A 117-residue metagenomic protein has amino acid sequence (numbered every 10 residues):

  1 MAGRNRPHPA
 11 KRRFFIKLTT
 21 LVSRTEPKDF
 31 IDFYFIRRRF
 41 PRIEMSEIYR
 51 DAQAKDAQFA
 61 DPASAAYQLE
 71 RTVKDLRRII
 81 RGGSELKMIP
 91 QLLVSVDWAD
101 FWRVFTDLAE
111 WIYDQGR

Functional and structural regions predicted by a protein language model:
M1-R117: Structured mid-to-C-terminal alpha-helical surface segments
